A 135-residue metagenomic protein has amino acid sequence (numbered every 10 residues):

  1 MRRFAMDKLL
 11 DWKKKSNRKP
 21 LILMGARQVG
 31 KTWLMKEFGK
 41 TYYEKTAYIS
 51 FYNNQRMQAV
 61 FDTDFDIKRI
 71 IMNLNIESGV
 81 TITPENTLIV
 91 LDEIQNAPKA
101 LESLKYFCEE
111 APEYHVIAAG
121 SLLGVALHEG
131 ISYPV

Functional and structural regions predicted by a protein language model:
M1-V135: Phosphate-binding site recognition
